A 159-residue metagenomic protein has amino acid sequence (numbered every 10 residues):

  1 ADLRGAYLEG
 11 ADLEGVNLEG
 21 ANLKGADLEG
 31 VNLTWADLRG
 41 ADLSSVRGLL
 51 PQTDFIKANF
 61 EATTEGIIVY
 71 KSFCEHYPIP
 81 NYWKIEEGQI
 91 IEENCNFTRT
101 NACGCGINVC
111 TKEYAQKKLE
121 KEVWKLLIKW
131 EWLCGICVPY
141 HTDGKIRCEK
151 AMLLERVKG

Functional and structural regions predicted by a protein language model:
A1, A6, A11, V16 (+8 more regions): Pentapeptide-repeat beta-helix register
A11, V46, P51, P78 (+2 more regions): Residues in flexible loops and secondary-structure boundaries
N32, I67, P80, K121 (+1 more regions): Intrinsically disordered regions, especially transient/low-confidence alpha-helical propensity segments and coil-helix
S44-A102: ADP-ribose/NAD+-binding catalytic cleft of ART/PARP-like enzymes
E93-E155: ADP-ribosyltransferase catalytic core
